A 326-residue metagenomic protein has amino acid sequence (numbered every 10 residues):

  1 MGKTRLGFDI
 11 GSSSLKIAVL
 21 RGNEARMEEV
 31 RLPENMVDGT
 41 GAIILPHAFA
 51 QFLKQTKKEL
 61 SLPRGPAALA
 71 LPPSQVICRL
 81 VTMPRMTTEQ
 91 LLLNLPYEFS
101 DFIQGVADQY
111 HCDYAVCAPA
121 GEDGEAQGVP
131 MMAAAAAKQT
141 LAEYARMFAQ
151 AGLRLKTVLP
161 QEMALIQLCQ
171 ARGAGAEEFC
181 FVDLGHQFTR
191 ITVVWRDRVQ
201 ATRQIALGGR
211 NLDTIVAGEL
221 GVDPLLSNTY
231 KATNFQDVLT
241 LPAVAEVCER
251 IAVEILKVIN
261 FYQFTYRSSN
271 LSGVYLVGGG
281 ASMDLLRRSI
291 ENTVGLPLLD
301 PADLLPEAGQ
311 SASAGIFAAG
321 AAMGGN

Functional and structural regions predicted by a protein language model:
M1-E98, F102, A142, Q150-R154: Non-catalytic, solvent-exposed interaction/assembly segments
M1-P33, P63, A67-P72, Q170-A201 (+2 more regions): Gly/Thr-rich phosphate-binding beta-strand-loop-beta motif of the actin/hexokinase/Hsp70
N35-D38, Q139-Q167, R198-D237: Glycine-rich phosphate-binding loop plus the immediately following alpha-helix
L71-A171, D303-P306: Active-site neighborhood for divalent-cation/phosphate handling
L71-P73, V274-A281, P301-A302: Glycine-rich beta-strand-to-loop/alpha-helix junction loops that act as flexible
A164, A281, L299-N326: Glycine-rich phosphate-binding/hydrolytic loop that grips phosphoryl groups
G218, L226-G273, G279-G280: Adenine-nucleotide phosphate-binding core of ATP-dependent small-molecule kinases
S269-L296: Glycine-rich phosphate-binding loops at beta-strand->alpha-helix junctions
